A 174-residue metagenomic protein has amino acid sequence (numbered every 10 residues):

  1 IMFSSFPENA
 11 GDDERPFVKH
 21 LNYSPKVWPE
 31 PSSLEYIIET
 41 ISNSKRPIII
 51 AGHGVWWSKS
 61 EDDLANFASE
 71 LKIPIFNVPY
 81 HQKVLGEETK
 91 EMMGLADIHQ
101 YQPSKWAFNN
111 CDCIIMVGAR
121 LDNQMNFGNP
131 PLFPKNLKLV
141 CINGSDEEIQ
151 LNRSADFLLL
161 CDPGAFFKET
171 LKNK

Functional and structural regions predicted by a protein language model:
I1-S5, H53-V55, Q82, D146: Glycine-rich beta-alpha junction loops
M2-P29: Aromatic-enriched
F6-A10, L34-I37, F76, L139-V140: Short hydrophobic/aromatic-rich motifs at helix boundaries and adjacent loops
P7-N9, S60, E88, N152: Short, well-ordered secondary-structure micro-motifs
E14-F17, V27-E30, Y36-I114: Anionic-ligand anchoring segments at beta-strand to alpha-helix junctions in alpha/beta enzyme folds, i.e., glycine
F17-Y23, S60-L64, R120-G128: Short, mixed-charge, low-aromatic patches
S32, S58-K59, M125, Q150: Residues that form or flank phosphate/diphosphate-binding pockets in enzymes that use nucleotide phosphates
H81-K174: Glycine-rich, acidic loop regions that bind phosphate or pyrophosphate groups
